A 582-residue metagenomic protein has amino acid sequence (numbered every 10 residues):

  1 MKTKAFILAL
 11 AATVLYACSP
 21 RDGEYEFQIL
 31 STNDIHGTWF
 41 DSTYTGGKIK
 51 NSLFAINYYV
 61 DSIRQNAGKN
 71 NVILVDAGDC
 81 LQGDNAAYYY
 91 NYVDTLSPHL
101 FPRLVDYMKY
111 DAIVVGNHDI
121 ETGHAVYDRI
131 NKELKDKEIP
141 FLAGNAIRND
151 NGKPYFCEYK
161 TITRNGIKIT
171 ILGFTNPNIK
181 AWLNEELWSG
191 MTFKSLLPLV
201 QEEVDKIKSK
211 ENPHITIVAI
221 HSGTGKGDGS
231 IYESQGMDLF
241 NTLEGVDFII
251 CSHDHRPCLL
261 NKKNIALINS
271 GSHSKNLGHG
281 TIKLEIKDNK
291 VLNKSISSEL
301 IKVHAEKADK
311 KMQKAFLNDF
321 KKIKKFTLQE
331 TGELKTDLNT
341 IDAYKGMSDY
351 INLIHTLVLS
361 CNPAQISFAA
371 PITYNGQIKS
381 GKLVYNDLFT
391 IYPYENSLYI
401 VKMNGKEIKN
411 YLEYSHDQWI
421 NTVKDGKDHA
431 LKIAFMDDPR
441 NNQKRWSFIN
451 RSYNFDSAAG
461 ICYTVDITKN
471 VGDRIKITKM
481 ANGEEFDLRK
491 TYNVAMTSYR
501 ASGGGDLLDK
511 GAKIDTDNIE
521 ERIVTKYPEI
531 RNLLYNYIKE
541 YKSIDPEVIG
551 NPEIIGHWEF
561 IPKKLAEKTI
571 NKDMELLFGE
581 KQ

Functional and structural regions predicted by a protein language model:
M1-E24: Bacterial Sec-dependent N-terminal signal peptides
A9-A11, Y16, E244, K335 (+1 more regions): Compositionally biased amphipathic helical and low-complexity segments enriched in hydrophobic
S19-A305, K345-L357, S367-A369, T525: Acidic, metal/ion-coordinating pockets
D22-Q28, G37-K50, F54-Q65, Y107 (+4 more regions): Catalytic centers of hydrolytic enzymes
